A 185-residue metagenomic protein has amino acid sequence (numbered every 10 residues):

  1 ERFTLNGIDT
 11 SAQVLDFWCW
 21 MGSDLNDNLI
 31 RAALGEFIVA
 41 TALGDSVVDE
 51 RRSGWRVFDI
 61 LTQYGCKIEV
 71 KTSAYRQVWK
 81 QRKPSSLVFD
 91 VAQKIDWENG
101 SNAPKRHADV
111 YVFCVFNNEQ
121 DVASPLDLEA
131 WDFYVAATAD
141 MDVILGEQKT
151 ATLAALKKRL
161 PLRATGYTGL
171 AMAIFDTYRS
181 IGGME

Functional and structural regions predicted by a protein language model:
E1-C66, K71-E185: Nucleic-acid endonuclease domains
